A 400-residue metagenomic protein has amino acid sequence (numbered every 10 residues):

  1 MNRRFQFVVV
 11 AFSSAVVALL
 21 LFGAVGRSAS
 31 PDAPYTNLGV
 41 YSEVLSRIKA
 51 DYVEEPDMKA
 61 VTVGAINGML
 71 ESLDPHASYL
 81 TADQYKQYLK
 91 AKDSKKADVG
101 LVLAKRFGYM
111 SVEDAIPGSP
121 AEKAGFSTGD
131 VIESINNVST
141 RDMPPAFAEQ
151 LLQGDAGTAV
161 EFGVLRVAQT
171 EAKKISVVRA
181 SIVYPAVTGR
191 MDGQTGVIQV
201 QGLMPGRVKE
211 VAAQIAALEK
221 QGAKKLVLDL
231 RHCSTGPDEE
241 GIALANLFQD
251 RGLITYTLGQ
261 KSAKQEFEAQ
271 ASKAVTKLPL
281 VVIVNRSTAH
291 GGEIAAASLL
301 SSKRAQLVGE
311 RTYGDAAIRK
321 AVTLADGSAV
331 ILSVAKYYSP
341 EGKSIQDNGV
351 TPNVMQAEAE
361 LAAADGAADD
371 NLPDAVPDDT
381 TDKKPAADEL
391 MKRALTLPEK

Functional and structural regions predicted by a protein language model:
N2-A77, G108-M110, K400: Terminal targeting/pro-maturation regions of precursor/exported proteins
V25-N37, S46-V53, D57-M58, S111-D114 (+3 more regions): Cleft-lining beta-strand/loop regions that shape enzyme active-site pockets
G64, P75-D114: PDZ/PDZ-like peptide-tail recognition elements
G64-G68, A124, L390-A394, P398: Stable alpha-helical structural segments in soluble proteins, enriched in small hydrophobic residues
L324-K336: Short acidic, Pro/Gly- and aromatic-enriched capping/linker segments at domain boundaries
A329, E341-K400: Conserved functional hotspot residues or short segments at active or partner-binding sites across diverse domains
